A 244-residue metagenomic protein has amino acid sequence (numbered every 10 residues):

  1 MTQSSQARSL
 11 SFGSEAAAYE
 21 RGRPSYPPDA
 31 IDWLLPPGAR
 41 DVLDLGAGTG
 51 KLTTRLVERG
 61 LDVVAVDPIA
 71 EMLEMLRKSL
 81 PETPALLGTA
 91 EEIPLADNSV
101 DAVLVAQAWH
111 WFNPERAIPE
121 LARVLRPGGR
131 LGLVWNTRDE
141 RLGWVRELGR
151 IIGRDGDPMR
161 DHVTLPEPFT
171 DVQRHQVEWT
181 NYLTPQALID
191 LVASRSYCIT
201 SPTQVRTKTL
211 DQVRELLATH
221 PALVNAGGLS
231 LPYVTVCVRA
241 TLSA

Functional and structural regions predicted by a protein language model:
M1-G38: Conserved class I S-adenosyl-L-methionine
A39-G46: Conserved class I S-adenosyl-L-methionine
D41, D62, P84, S99-D101: Structural signature of beta-strand start/N-cap positions in the alpha/beta core of ABC transporter nucleotide-binding
T49-E92: Class I SAM-dependent methyltransferase SAM/SAH-binding core
E91-A102: A short acidic, Gly/Pro-enriched loop at the edge of an enzyme's catalytic core that lines a small-molecule cofactor
D101-E115: A short SAM/SAH-binding and catalytic strip from SAM-dependent methyltransferases
R116-L183: Conserved catalytic/acceptor-binding region of the Class I
L165-A244: Conserved Class I S-adenosyl-L-methionine
